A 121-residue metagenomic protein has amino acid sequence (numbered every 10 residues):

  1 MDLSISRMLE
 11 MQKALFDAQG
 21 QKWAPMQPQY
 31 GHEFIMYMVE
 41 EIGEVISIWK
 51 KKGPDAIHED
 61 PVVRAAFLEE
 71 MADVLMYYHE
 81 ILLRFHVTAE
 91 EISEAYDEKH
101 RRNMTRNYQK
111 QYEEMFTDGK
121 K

Functional and structural regions predicted by a protein language model:
M1-K121: Flexible "arm" and connector segments at domain edges
